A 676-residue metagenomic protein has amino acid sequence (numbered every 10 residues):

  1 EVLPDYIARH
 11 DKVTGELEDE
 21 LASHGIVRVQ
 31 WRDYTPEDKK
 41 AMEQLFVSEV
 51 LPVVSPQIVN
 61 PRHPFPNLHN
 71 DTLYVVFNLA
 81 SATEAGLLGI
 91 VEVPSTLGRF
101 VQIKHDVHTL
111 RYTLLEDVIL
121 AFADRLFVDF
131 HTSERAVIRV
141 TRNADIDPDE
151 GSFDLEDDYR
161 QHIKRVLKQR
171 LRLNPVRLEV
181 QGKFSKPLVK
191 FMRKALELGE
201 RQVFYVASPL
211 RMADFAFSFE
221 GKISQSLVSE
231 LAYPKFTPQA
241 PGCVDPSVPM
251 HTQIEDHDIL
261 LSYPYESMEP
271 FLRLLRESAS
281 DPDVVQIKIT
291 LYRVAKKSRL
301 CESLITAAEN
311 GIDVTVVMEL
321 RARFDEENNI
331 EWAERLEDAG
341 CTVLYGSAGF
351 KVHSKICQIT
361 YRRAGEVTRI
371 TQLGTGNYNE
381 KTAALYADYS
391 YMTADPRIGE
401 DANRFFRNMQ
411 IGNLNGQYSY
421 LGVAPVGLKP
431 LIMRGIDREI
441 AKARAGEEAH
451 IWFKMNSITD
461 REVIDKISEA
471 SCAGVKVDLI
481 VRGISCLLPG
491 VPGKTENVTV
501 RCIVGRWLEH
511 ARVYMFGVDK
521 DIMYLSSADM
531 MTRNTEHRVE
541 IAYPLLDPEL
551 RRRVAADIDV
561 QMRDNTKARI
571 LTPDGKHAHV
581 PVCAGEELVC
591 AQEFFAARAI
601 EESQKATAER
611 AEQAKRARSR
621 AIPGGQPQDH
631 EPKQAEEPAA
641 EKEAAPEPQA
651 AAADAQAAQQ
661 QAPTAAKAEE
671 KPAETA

Functional and structural regions predicted by a protein language model:
E1-I451, E469, A473, S485-E509 (+1 more regions): N-terminal localization/anchoring segments of enzymes in phospholipid and broader phosphate metabolism
V463: Polyanion-binding catalytic cores of nucleic-acid enzymes and NTP/SAM-utilizing transferases
K476-I480: Hydrophobic alpha/beta core scaffold segments
